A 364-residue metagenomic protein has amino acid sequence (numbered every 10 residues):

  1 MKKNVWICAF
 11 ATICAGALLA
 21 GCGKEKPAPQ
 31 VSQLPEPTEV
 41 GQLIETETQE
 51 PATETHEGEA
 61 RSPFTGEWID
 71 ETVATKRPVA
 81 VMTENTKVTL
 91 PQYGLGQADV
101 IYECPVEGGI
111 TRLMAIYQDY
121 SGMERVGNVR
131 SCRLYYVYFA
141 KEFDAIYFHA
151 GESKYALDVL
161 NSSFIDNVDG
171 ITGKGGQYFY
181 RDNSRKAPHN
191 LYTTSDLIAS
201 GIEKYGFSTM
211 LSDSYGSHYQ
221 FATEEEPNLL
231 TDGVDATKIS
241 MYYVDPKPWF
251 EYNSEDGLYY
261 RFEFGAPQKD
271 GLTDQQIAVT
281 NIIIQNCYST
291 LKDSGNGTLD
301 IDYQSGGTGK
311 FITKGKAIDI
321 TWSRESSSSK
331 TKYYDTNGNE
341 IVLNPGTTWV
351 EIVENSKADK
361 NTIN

Functional and structural regions predicted by a protein language model:
M1-A9: Bacterial N-terminal signal peptides that target proteins for export
V5-W6, P27-P29: Sequence-pattern detector for short linear motifs and compositional/periodic biases rather than a specific fold
L18-G21: C-terminal motif of bacterial Sec signal peptides marking the signal peptidase cleavage site
G23-E25: Bacterial signal peptide processing site
A28-Y102, E107-N364: A surface/extracellular/periplasmic glyco- and lipid-processing/surface-interacting theme
